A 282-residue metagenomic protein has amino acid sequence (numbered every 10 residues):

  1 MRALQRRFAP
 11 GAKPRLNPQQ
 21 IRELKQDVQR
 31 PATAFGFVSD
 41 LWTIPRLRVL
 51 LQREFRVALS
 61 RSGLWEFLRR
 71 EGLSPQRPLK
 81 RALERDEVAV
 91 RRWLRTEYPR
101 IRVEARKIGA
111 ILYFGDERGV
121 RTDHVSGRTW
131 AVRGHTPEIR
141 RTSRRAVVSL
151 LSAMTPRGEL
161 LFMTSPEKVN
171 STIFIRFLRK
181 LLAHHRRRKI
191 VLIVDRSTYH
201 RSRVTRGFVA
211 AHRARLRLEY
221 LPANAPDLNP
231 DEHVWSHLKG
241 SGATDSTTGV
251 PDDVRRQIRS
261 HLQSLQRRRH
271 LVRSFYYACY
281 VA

Functional and structural regions predicted by a protein language model:
A3-R15, E66-A105, H124-G134: Basic, flexible linker segments flanking DNA-binding modules in nucleic acid-interacting mobile-element proteins
R6-L59, R106: A short, amphipathic alpha-helix used for macromolecular contacts
L16, E87, D195-R196, R203 (+2 more regions): RNase H-like two-metal-ion nuclease catalytic core shared by retroviral integrases and related mobile-element nucleases
L24, L47, L64, D116 (+6 more regions): Generic structural signal for small/hydrophobic residues in well-ordered secondary structure, especially within
L79, T136-T142, A210-P230, S246: RNase H-like polynucleotidyl transferase catalytic core
R92-R179: Extended, low-complexity cationic-aromatic segments
I108-A110, D231-A282: C-terminal anion-handling pockets and recognition modules
S171-E219: RNase H-like DDE/DDD metal-dependent nuclease/strand-transfer catalytic core used by mobile genetic elements
